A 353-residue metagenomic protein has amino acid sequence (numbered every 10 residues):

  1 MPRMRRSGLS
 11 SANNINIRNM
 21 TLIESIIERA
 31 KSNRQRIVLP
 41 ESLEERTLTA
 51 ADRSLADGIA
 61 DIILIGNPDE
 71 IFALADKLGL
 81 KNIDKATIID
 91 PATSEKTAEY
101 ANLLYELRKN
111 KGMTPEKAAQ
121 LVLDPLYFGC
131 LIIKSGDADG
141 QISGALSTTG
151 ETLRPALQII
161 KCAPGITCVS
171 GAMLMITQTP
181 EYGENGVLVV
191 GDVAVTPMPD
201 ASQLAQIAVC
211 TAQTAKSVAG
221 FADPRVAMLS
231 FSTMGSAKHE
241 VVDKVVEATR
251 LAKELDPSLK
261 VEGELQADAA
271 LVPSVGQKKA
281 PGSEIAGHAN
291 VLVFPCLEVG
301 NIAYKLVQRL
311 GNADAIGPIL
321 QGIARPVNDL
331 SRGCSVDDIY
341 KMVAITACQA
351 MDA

Functional and structural regions predicted by a protein language model:
M1-M4: Methionine residue identity
R6-L9, S25: Generic early N-terminus positional signal peaking at residue ~5-7
L9-N19: Short, Lys/Arg-enriched N-terminal segments with co-localized hydrophobic residues within the first ~10-30 amino acids
R18-A286, V291-A353: Anion-binding alpha/beta catalytic cores of soluble intermediary-metabolism enzymes, centered on
